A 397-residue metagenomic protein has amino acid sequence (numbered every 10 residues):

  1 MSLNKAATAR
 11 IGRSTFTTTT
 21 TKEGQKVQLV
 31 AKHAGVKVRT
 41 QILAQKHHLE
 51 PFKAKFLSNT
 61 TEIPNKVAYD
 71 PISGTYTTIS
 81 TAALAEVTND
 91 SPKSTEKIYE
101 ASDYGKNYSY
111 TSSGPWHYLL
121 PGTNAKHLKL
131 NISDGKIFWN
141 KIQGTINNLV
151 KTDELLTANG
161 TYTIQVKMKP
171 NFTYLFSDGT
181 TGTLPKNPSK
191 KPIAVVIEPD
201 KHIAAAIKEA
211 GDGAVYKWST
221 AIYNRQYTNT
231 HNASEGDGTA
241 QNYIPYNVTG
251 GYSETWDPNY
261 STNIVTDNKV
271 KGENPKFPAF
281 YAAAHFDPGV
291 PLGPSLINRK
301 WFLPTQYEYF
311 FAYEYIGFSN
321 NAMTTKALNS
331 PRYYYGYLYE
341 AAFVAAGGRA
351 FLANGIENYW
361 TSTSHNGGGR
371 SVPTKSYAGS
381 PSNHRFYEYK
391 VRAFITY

Functional and structural regions predicted by a protein language model:
M1, H127-K129, Q306-Y309: Short, well-structured beta-strand segments enriched in hydrophobic/aromatic residues within extracellular or lumenal
M1-H48, L149-P170: Short, low-hydrophobicity acidic/polar segments
K37-Q41, A204-A206, K300-F302, Y359-T361 (+1 more regions): Residues within well-ordered beta-strands of beta-sheet-rich folds
V38-K106: Short helix-loop boundary/capping segments
T40, N298-E314: Beta-edge loop/turn motif
A101-I297, R385-Y397: Short, compositionally biased
Y307-Y397: C-terminal, surface-exposed recognition/capping segments
